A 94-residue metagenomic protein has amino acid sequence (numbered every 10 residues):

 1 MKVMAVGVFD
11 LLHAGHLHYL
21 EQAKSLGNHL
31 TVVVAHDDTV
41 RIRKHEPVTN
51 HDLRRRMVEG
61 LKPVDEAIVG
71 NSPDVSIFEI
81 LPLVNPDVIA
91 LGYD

Functional and structural regions predicted by a protein language model:
M1-D94: Nucleotidyltransferase catalytic core that binds NTPs
